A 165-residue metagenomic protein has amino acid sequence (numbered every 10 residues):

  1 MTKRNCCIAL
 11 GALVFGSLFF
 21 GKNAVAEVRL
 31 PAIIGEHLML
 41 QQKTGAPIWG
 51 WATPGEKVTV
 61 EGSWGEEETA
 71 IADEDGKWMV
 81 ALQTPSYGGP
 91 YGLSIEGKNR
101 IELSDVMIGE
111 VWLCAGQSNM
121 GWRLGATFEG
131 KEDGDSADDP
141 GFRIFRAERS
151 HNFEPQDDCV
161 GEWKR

Functional and structural regions predicted by a protein language model:
M1-N5: Positively charged n-region of N-terminal signal peptides that target proteins for export
A9-L18: Bacterial N-terminal signal peptides
V25-R165: Cell-envelope and extracellular/periplasmic
